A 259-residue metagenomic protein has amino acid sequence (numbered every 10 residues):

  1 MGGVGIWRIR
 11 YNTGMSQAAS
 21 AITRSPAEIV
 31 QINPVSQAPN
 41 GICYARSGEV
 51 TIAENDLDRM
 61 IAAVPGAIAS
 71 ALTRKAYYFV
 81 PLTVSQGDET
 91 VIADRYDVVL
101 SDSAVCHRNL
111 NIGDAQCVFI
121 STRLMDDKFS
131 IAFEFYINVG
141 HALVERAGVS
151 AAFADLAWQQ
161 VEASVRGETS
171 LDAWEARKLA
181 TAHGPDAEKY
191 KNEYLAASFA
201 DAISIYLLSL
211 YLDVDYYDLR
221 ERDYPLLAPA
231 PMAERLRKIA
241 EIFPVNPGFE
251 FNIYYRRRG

Functional and structural regions predicted by a protein language model:
G2-P34, D186-G259: Pan-zinc metallopeptidase signature
Q37-K128: Auxiliary, metal-adjacent structural segments of Zn-dependent hydrolase domains
S70-V80, V149-S150, A173-W174, N252-Y254: Short glycine-rich, low-complexity/disordered patches
V118-Y136, E188-K191: Short pre-active-site segment immediately N-terminal to the catalytic Zn-binding motif
F129-F133, E145-T181, Y216-Y224: Post-HEXXH active-site segment of zinc metalloproteases
G140-G148, S204: Active-site-flanking alpha-helical
